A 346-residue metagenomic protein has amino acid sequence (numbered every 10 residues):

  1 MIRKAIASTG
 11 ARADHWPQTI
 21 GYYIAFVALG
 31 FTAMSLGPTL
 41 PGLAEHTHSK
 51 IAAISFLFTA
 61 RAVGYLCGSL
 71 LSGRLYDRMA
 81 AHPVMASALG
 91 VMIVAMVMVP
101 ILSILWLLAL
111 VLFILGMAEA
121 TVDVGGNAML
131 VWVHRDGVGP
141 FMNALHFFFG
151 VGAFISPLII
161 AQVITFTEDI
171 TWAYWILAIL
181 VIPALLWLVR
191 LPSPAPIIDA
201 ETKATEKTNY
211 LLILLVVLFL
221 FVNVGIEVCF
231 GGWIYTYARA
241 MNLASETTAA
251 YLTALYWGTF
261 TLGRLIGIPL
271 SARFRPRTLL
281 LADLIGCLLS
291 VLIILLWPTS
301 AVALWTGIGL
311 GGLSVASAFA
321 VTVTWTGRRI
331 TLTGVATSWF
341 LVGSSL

Functional and structural regions predicted by a protein language model:
L36-G37, N209-L262: Extracytoplasmic gate region of multi-pass secondary transporters
H48, A80, I101-W106, R135 (+2 more regions): Helix-breaking motifs and short loop linkers at transmembrane-helix boundaries and internal kinks in secondary membrane
C67-W106: Conserved MFS/SLC helix-loop-helix module at the cytosolic interface between two early adjacent transmembrane helices
G68-A80, G263-P276: Helix-to-loop junctions at the C-terminal end of transmembrane segments in multipass secondary transporters
V111-F147: Cytoplasmic helix-loop-helix junction between adjacent transmembrane helices in 12-TM secondary transporters
T121-H134, A316-I330: Intracellular juxtamembrane helix-capping segments at the cytosolic ends of symmetry-related transmembrane helices
D136-G137, A144-P196: Helix-loop-helix hairpin linking two adjacent transmembrane segments in secondary transporters
F274-T322: C-terminal transmembrane helical hairpin of 12-TM major facilitator-type secondary transporters
